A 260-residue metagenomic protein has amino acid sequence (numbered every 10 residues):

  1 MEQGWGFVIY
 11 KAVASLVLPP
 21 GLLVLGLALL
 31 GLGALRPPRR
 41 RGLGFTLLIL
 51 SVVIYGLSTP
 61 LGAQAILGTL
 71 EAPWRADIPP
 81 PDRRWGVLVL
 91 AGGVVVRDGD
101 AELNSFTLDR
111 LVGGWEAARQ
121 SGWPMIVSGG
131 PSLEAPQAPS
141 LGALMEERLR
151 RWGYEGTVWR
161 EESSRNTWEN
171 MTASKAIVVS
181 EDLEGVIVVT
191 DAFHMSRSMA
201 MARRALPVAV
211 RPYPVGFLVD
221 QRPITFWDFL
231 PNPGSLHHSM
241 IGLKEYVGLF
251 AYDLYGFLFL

Functional and structural regions predicted by a protein language model:
M1-A34: Membrane-embedded alpha-helical segments of integral membrane proteins
G21-L23, L236, D253: Alpha-helical transmembrane anchor segments
G31-A34, S58, Y252, G256: Structural signal for membrane-spanning alpha-helices in multi-pass inner-membrane proteins, emphasizing helix cores
A34-L43: Membrane-interface helix-boundary motifs at transmembrane edges
F45-T59: Hydrophobic membrane-insertion alpha-helices, especially the h-region of bacterial N-terminal signal peptides
G56-L230: A structural signal for short, hydrophobic/glycine-enriched beta-strand patches
I224, D228-V247: Flexible loop/turn connectors
S239, F250-L260: Extracytoplasmic/luminal low-complexity segments enriched in Pro/Gly and acidic/polar residues that act as flexible
